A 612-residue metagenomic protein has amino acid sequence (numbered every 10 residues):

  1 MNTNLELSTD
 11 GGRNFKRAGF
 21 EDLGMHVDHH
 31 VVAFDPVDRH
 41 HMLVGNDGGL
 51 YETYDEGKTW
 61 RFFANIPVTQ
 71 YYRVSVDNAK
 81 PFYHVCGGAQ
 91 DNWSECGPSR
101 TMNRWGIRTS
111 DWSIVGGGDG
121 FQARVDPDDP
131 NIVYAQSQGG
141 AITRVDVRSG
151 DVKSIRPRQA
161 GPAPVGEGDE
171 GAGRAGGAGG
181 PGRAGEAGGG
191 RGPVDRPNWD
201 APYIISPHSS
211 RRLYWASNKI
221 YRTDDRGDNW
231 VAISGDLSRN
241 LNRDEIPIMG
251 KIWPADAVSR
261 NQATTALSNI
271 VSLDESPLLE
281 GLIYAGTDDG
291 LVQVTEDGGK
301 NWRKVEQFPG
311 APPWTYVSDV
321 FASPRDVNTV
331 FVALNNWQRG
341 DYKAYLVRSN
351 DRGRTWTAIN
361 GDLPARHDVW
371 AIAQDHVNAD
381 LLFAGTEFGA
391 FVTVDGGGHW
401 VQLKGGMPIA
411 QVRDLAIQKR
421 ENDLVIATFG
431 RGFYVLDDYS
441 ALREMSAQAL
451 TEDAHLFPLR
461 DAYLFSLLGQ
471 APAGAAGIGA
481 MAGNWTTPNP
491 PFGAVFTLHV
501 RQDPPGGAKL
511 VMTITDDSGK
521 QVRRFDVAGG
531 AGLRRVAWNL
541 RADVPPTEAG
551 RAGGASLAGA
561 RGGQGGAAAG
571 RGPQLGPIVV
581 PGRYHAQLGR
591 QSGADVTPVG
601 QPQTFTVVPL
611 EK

Functional and structural regions predicted by a protein language model:
M1-N484, P491-A494, R501: Beta-propeller blade termini and top-face loops
V68, I409, G530, V580-P581: Surface-exposed loops/turns
T143-V145, F496-V500, P505-R523, R583-Q587: Beta-strand-rich binding/interaction modules
P312-P313, S518-V580, Q601: Glycine-centered tight-turn motifs at strand-turn-strand junctions
R325, N489, P505, G529-A531 (+1 more regions): Surface-exposed coil/turn segments at beta-strand junctions on protein surfaces, enriched
D423, R535, P581-H585: Short, conserved beta-strand segments of beta-strand-rich sandwich/propeller modules, principally
R590-S592: Surface-exposed loop/turn motifs at beta-strand-loop junctions within extracellular Ig-like and Fibronectin type III
A594-E611: Short beta-strand elements
